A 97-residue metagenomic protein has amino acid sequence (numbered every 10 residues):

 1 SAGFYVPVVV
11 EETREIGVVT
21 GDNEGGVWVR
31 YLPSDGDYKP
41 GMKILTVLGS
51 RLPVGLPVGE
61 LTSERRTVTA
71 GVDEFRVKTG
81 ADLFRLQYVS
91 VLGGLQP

Functional and structural regions predicted by a protein language model:
S1-P97: A secondary-structure micro-motif
